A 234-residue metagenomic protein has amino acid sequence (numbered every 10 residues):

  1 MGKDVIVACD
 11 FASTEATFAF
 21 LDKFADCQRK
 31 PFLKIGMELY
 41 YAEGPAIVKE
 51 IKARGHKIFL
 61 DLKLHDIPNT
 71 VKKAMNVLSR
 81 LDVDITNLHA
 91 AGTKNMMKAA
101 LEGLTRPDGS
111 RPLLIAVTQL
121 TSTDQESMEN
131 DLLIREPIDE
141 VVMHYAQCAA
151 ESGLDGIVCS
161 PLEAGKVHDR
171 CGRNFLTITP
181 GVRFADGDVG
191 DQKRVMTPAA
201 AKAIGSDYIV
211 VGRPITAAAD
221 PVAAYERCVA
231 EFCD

Functional and structural regions predicted by a protein language model:
G2, T70-A74, S79-D155, E163 (+3 more regions): Conserved anion-binding
K3-C9, L33-I35, I58-L62, T86-L88 (+4 more regions): Hydrophobic faces of well-ordered beta-strands that scaffold small-molecule active sites in alpha/beta enzyme cores
A12-F24, N69-V77, I138-C148, K193-A200: Short, acidic/polar
T14-A19, L39-R54, D66-K73, A90-L113 (+3 more regions): Active-site-adjacent beta->alpha loops and helix N-cap segments on the catalytic face of soluble alpha/beta enzymes
K23-P31: A short, Lys/Arg-enriched amphipathic alpha-helix followed by its capping loop at the start of a domain
C27-Q28, R54, L81, S152 (+1 more regions): Structural motif
L81-T93, Q192-A224: Glycine-rich phosphate-binding active-site loops on the catalytic face of alpha/beta enzymes
